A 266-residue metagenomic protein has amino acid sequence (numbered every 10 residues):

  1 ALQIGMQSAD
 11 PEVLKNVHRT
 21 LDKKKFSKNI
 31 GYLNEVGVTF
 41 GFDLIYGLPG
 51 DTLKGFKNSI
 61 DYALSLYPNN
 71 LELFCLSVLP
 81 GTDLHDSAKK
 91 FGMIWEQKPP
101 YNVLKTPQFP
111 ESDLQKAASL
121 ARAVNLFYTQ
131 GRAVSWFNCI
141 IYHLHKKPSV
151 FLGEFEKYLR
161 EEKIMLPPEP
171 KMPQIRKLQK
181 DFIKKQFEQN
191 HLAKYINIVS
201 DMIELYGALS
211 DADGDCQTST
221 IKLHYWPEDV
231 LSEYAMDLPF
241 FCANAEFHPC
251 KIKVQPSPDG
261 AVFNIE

Functional and structural regions predicted by a protein language model:
A1-K98, L104-F109: Conserved non-cysteine loop/helix-boundary elements of the Radical SAM core domain that shape
N16, N29, N34, N58 (+8 more regions): Detector for Asparagine
A63-N70, C75-P170: Contiguous mid-protein beta-loop-alpha structural module that forms a pocket-lining wall or clamp of enzyme active
R122-E266: Radical SAM enzyme core and accessory elements
